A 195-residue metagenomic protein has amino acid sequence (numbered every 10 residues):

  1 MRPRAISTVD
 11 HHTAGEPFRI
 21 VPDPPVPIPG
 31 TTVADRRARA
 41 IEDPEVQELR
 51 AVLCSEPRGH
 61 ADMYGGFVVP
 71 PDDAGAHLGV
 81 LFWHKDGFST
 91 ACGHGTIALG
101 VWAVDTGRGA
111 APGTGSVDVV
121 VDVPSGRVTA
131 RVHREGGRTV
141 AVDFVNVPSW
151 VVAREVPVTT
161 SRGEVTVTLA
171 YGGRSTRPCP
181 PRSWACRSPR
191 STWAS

Functional and structural regions predicted by a protein language model:
M1-T168, P181-S195: A glycine-rich beta-to-alpha transition motif near the start of alpha/beta enzyme domains, typified by
G173: Glycine-rich ThDP/TPP pyrophosphate-binding loop and its adjacent helix/strand module within ThDP-dependent enzymes
